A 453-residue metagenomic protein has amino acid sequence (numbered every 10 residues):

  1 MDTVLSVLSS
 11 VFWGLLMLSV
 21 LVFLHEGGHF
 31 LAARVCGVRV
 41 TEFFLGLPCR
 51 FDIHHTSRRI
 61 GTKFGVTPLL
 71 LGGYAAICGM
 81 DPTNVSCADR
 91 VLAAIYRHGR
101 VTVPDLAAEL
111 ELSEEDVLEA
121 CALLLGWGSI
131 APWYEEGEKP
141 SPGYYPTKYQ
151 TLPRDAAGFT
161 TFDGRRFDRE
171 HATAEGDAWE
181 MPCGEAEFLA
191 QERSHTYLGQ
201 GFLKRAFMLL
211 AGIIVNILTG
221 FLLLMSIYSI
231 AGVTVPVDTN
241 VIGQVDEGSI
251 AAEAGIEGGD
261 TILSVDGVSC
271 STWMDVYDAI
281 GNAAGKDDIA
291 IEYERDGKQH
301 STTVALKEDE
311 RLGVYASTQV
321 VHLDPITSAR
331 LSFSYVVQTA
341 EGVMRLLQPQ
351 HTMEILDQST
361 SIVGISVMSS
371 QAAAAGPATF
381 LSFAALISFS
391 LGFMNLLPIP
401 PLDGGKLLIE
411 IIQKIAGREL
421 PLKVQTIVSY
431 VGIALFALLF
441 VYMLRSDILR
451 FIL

Functional and structural regions predicted by a protein language model:
D2-L5, A174-F207, A231, V235-D246 (+3 more regions): Functional transmembrane alpha-helices
S6, S10-S86, D116, A120-A190 (+2 more regions): Small-residue-rich helix-interface/hinge motifs
L16, A211-S229: Hydrophobic membrane-insertion alpha-helices, especially the h-region of bacterial N-terminal signal peptides
L18-V22, N216, G220, I387-N395 (+1 more regions): Alpha-helical transmembrane segments of multi-pass membrane proteins
H25-G28, V66, A251, G259-I262 (+8 more regions): Terminal peptide-recognition signature
N84-L112: Short amphipathic alpha-helical interface segments
V103, E109-L110, A251-M274: Conserved PDZ fold ligand-binding element
S264-A290: PDZ domains, with a preference for the canonical peptide-binding region formed by the helix
